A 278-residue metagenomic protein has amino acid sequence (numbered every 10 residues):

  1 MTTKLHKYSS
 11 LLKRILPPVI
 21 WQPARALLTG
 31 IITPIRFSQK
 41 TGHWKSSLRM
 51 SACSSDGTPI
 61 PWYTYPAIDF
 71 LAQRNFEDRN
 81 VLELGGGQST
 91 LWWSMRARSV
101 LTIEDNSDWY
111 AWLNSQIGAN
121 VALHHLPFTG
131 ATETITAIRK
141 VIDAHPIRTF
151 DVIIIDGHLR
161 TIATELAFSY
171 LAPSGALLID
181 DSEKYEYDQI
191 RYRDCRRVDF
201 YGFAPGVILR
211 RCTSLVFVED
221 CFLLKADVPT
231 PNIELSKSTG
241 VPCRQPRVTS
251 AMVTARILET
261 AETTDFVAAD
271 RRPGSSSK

Functional and structural regions predicted by a protein language model:
M1-T58, P229-D270: Membrane-proximal basic amphipathic "stem/tether" segments
L28-W62, S107-L113, H124-A137, V141: Short alpha-helical elements
P59-A67, L159: Soluble or luminal CAZymes and related metallo-dependent hydrolases
Y65-G130: SAM cofactor-binding core of SAM-dependent methyltransferases, primarily the Rossmann-like beta-alpha-beta module
N80-E83, T102, D151-I155, L177-I179: Short catalytic-loop micro-motif centered on adjacent basic/acidic residues
I142-D151: A short acidic, Gly/Pro-enriched loop at the edge of an enzyme's catalytic core that lines a small-molecule cofactor
V152, H158-D270: C-terminal substrate-binding/active-site "lid" region of AdoMet-derived donor-dependent transferases
